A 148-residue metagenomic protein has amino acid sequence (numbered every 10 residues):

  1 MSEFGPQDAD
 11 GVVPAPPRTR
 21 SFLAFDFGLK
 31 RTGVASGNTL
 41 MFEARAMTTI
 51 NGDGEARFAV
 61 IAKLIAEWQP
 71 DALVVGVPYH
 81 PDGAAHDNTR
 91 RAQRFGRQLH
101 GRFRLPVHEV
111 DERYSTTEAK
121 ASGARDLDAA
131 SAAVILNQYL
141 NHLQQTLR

Functional and structural regions predicted by a protein language model:
S2-F25, L29-R148: Phosphate- and other anionic-substrate recognition elements at nucleic-acid/protein interfaces
